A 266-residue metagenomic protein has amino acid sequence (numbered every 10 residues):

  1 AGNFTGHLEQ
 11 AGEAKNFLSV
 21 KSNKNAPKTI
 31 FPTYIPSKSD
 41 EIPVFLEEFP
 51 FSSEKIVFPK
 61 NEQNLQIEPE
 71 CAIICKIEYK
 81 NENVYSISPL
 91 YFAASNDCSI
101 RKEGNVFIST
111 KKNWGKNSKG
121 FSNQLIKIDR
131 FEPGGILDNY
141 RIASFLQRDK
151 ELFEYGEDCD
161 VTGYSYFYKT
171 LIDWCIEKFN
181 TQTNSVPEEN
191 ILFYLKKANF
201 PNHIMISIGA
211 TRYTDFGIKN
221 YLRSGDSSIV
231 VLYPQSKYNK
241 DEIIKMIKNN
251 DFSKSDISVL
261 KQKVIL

Functional and structural regions predicted by a protein language model:
N3-K197, E242-I265: Glycine-enriched loop-and-adjacent helix/strand subsegments that border the catalytic/binding cleft of enzyme cores
T5, A210-D215, Y233-Y238: Short, charged beta-turn/beta-strand-edge "cap" motif at the junction between a beta-strand and an adjacent loop
F179, P187-F193, I206-I218: Short alpha-helix capping/helix-loop boundary micro-motifs
P201-H203, L222-S227: Loop/turn positions that initiate beta-strands
I218-N220, I244: Extended, prion-like low-complexity intrinsically disordered regions
S224-Q235, D241: Long, compositionally biased interface segments
